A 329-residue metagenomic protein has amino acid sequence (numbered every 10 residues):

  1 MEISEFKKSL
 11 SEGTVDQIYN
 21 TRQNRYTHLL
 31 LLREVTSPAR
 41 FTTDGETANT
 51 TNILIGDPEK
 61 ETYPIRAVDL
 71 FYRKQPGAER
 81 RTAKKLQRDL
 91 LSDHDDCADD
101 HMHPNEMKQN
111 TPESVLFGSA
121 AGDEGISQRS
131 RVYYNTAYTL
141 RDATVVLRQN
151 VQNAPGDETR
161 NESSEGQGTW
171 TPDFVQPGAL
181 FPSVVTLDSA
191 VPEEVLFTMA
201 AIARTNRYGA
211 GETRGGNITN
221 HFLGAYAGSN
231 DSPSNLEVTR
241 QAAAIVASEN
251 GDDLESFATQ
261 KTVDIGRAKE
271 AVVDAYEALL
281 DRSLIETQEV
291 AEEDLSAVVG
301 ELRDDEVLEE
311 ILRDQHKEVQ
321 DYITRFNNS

Functional and structural regions predicted by a protein language model:
M1-S329: RNA-binding basic/glycine-rich loop and surface signature characteristic of RAMP-family CRISPR effectors
